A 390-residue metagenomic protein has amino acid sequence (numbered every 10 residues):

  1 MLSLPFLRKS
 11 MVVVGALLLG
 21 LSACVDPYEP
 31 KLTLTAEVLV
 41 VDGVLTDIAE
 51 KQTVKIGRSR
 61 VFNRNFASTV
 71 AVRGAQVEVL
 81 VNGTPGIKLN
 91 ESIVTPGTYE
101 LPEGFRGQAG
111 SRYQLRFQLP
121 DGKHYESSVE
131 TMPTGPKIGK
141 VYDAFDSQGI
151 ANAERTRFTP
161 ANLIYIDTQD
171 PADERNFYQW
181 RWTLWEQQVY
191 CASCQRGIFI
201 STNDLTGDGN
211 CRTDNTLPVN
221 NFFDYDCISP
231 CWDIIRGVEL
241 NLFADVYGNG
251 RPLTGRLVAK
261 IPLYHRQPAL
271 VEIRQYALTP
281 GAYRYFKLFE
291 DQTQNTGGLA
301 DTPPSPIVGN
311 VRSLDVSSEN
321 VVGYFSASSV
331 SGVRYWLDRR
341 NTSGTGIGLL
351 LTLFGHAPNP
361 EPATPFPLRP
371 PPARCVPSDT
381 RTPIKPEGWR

Functional and structural regions predicted by a protein language model:
M1-V12: Bacterial N-terminal signal peptides that target proteins for export
V14-L18: Alpha-helical transmembrane segments
G20-A23: C-terminal motif of bacterial Sec signal peptides marking the signal peptidase cleavage site
V25-R390: A sequence/structural signal for flexible, mid-protein segments enriched in small/helix-disrupting residues
